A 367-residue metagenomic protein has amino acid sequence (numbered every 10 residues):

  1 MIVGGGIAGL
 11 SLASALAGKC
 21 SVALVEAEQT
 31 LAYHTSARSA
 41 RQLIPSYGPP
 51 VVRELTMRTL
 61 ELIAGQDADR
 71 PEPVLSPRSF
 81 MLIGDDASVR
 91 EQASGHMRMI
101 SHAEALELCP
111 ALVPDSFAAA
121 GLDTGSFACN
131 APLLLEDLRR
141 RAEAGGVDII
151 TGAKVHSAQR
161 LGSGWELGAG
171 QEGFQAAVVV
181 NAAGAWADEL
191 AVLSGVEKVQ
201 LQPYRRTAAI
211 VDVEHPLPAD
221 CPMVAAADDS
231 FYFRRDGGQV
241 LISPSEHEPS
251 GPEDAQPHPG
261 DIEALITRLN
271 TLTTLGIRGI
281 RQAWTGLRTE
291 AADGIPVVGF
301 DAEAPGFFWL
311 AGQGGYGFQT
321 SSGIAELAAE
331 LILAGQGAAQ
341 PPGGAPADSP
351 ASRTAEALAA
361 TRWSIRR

Functional and structural regions predicted by a protein language model:
M1-V3, V25, F174-W186, A325: Short hydrophobic core segments
G4-L10, A27: Glycine-rich Rossmann-fold phosphate-binding loop(s) that bind the pyrophosphate of adenine dinucleotide cofactors
S14-L16, R41-L43, P71-P77, F174 (+1 more regions): Active-site substrate-recognition segment that forms the wall of the catalytic cavity or substrate channel
A17-S36: Glycine-rich FAD pyrophosphate-binding loop
A40-A111, F117-A119, S230-Y232, R268: Dinucleotide-binding Rossmann-like beta1-alpha1 core, especially the glycine-rich loop that anchors the ADP
R53-M57, L82-S88, G121-R140, A255-E263: Short beta-strand to alpha-helix junction loop
L122-A177, W186: Helical element adjacent to the flavin cofactor pocket in flavoenzyme catalytic cores
A131, T271-R367: C-terminal catalytic lobe of FAD-dependent flavoproteins
